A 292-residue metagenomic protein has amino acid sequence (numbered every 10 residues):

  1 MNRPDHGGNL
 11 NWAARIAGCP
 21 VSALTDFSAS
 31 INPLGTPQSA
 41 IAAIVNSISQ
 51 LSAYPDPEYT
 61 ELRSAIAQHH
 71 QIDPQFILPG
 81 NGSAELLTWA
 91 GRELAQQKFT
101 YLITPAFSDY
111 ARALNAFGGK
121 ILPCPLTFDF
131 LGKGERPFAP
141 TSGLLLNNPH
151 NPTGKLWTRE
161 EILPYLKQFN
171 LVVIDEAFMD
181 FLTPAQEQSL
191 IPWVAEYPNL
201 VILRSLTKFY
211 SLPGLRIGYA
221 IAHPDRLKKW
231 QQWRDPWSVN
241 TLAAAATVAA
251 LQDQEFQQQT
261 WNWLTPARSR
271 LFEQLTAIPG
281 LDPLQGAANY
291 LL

Functional and structural regions predicted by a protein language model:
M1-A53: N-terminal "arm"/small-domain region of PLP-dependent enzymes with the aminotransferase-like
A23, D73-I77, K98-F99, E176 (+1 more regions): Short acidic capping loops at alpha-helix termini that bridge into adjacent secondary structure
P37, E58, N199-A277, D282-P283: PLP-dependent aminotransferase class I/II
P55, E61-F99, F117: Phosphate-binding glycine-rich loop
E93-A113, K120-L122, P137: Conserved PLP-anchoring active-site segment centered on the Schiff-base-forming lysine
L122-P184: Active-site phosphate-binding strand-loop segment of PLP-dependent enzymes
E160-Q168, S189-E196, K229: Catalytic-core regions built around general acid/base machinery
L284-Y290: Short Gly/Ser/Thr- and Asp/Glu-enriched loop/turn motifs at secondary-structure junctions
